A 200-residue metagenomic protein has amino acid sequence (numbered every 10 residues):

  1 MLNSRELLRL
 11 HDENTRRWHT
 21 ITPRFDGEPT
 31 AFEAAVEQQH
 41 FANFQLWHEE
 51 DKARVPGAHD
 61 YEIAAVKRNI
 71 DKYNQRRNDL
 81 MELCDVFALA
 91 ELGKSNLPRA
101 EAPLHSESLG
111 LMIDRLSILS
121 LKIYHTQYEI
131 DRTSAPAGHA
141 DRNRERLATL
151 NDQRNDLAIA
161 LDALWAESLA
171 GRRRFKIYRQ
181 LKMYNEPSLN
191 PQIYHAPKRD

Functional and structural regions predicted by a protein language model:
M1-D200: Anionic, Ser/Thr-rich low-complexity intrinsically disordered regions
